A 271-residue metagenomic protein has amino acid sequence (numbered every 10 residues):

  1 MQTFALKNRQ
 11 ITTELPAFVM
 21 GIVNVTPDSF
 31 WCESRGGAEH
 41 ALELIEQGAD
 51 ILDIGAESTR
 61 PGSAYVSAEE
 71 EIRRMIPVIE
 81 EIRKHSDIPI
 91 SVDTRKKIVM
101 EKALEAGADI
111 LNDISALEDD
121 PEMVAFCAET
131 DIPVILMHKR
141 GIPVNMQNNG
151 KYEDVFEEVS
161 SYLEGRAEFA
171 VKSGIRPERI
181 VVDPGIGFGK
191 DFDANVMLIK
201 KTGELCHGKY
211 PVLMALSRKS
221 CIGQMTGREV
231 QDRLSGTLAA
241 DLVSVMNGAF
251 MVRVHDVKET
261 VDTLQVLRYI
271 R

Functional and structural regions predicted by a protein language model:
M1-F30, E168-I175, R271: N-terminal amphipathic alpha-helix/helix-capping segment at the start of soluble metabolic enzymes
L6-N8, S29-A41, T59-E81, P89 (+4 more regions): Active-site-adjacent loop and "lid" segments of alpha/beta metabolic enzymes
A17-V19, D53-A56, R83, I88-I90: Short, conserved structural micro-motifs that define repeat-unit consensus positions and nucleotide-binding loops
F18-M20, P133-V134, R179, P211: Structural motif
M20, A49, P89, D109 (+1 more regions): Hydrophobic "anchor" residues on beta-strands that sit immediately upstream of conserved functional sites
H40-S58: Active-site cofactor/substrate anionic-group-binding motifs, chiefly glycine- and Lys/Arg-rich phosphate-binding loops
I45-A49, R166-R179: Phosphate/pyrophosphate-binding loops at sites that engage ATP/ADP/AMP, CoA/4′-phosphopantetheine, polyphosphate
